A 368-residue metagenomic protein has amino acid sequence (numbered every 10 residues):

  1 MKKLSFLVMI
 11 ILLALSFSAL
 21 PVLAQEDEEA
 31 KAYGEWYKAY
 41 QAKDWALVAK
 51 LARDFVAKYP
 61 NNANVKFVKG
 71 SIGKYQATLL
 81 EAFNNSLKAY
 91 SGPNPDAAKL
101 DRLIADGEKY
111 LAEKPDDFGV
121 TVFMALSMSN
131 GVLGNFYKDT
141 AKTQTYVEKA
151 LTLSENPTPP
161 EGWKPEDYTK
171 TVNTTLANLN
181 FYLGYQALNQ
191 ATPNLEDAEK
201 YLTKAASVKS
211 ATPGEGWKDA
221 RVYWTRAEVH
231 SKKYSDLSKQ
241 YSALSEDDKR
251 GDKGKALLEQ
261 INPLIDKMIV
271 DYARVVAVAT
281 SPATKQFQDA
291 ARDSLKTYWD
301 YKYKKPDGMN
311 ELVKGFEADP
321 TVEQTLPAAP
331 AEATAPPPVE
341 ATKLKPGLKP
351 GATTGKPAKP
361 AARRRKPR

Functional and structural regions predicted by a protein language model:
M1-M9: Bacterial N-terminal signal peptides that target proteins for export
V8-S18: Bacterial N-terminal signal peptides
A19-A24: Signal peptide processing junction and immediate N-terminal pro/mature segment of secreted/exported proteins
E26-Y40, K50, A63-G92, E113-G134 (+5 more regions): Amphipathic alpha-helical repeat scaffolds of TPR domains
K43-N61, L100-K114, D271: Amphipathic, non-membrane alpha-helical rod segments
W45, D96-L100, T140, P193-L195 (+1 more regions): TPR-repeat structural position
A49-N62, A141-N156, E199, T203-S207 (+1 more regions): TPR/TPR-like (Sel1-like) alpha-helical repeat modules
E161-W163, D247, E259, A277-R368: Terminal, low-structured helical/coil segments at or just beyond the last alpha-helical repeat
